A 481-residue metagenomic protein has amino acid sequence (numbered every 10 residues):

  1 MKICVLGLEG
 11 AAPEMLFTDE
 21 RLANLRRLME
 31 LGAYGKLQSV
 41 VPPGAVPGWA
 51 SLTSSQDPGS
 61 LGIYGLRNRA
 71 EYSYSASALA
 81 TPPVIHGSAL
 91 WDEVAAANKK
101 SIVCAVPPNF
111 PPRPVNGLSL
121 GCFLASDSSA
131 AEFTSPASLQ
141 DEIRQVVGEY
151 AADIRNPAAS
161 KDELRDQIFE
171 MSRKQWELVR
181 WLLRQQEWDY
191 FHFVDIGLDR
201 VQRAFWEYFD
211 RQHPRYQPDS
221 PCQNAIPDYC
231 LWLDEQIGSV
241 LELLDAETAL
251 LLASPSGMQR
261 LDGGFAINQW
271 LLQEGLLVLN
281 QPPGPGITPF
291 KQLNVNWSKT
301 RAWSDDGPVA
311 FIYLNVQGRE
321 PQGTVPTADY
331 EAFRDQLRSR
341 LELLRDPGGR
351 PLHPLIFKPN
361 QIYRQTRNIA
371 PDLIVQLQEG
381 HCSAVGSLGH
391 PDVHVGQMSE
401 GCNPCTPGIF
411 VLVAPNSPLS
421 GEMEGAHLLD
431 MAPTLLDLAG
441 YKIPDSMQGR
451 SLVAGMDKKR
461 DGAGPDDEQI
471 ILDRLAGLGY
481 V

Functional and structural regions predicted by a protein language model:
M1-E14, L28, L52, V94 (+8 more regions): Beta-strand elements within well-structured catalytic alpha/beta cores of enzymes that handle phosphate/sulfate esters
L8, K36-Q38, P43, L66-A97 (+5 more regions): Secreted, luminal/periplasmic, and some membrane-associated catalytic domains that remodel anionic oxygen-ester
G10-E187, I196-R203, S451-A454: Active-site-proximal alpha/beta segments of enzymes that process anionic O-linked groups
A23, R165, F169-E187, F191 (+3 more regions): A long, amphipathic alpha-helix that forms part of the scaffold/cap immediately adjacent to metal-dependent active
N24, Q336, R340, I409 (+3 more regions): Generic recognition of well-ordered alpha-helical segments
G59, L118-V147, Q212-Q223, N268-T288: Acidic, His- and aromatic-enriched active-site or binding-groove loops in soluble protein domains that engage sugars
A370, G425, L436, Y441 (+1 more regions): Long, internal low-complexity/basic segments
Q378-A432, D437-L438: Low-complexity, glycine/alanine/valine/leucine- and proline-rich hydrophobic stretches
